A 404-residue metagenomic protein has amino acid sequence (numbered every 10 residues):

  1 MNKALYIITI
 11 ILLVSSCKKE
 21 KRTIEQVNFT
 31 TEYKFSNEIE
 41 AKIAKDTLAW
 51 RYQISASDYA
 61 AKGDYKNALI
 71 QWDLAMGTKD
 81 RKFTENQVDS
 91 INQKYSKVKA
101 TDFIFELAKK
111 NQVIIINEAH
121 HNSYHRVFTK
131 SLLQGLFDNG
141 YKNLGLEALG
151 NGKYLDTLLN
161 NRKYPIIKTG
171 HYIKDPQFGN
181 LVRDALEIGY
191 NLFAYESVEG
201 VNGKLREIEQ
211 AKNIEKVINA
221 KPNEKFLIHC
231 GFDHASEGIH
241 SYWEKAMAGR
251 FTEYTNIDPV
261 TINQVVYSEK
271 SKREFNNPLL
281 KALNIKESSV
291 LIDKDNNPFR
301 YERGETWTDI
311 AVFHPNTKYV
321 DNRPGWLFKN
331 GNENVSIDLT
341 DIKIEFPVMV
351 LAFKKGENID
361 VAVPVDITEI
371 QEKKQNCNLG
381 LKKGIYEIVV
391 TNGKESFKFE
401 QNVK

Functional and structural regions predicted by a protein language model:
A4-L13: Sec-dependent N-terminal signal peptides
C17-K404: Structured catalytic-domain cores with a bias toward divalent-metal coordination
